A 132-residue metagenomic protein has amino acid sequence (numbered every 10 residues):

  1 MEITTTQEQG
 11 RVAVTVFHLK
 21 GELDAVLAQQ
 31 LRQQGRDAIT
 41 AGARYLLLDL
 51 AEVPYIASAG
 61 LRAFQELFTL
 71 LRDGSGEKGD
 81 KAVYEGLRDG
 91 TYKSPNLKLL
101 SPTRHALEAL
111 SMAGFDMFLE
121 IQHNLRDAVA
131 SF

Functional and structural regions predicted by a protein language model:
M1-H18, L23: Short beta-strand/loop segment at the start of cytosolic alpha/beta domains
V16, G114-M117, S131: Intrinsic disorder/low-structure terminal segments
L19, L100-P102, Q122-N124: Conserved beta-strand termini and adjacent loop/short-helix elements that scaffold enzyme active sites in alpha/beta
A25-L119: Amphipathic alpha-helical interaction surfaces in cytosolic regulatory modules
E120-F132: A charged, well-structured terminal subsegment
